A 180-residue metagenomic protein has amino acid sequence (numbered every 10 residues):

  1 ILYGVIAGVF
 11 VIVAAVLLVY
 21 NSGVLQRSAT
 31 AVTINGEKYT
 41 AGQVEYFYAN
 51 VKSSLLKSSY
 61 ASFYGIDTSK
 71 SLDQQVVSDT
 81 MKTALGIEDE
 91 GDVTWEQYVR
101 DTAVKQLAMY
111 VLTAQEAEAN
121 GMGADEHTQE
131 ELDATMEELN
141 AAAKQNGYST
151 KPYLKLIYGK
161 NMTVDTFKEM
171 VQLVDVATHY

Functional and structural regions predicted by a protein language model:
Y3-L18: Hydrophobic membrane-insertion alpha-helices, especially the h-region of bacterial N-terminal signal peptides
G23-D165: N-terminal targeting/tethering segments
F167, V171-Q172: A substrate-binding/cap region within the structured catalytic cores of diverse enzymes
L173, A177-T178: Non-catalytic, conformational "gating/processing" segments within enzyme and secreted inhibitor domains
